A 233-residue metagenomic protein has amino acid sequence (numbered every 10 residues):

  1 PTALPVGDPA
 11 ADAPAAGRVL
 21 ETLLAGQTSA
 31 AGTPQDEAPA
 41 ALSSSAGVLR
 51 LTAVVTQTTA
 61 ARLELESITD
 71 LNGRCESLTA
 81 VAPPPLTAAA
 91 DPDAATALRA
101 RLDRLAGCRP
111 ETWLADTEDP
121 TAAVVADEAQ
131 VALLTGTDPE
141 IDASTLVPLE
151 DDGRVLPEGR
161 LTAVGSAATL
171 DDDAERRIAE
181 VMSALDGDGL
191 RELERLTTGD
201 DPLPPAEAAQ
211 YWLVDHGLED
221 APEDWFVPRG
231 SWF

Functional and structural regions predicted by a protein language model:
P1, I68-L114, D215: Ligand-binding cleft/hinge of the Venus flytrap
P1-A13, L65, P83, G189-F233: N-terminal hydrophobic or amphipathic helices and topogenic motifs
P1-V19, G107-A123: Short helix-initiation/N-cap motifs at beta->coil->alpha
A13-L24, G32-A38, A122-E150, V155: A ligand-binding cleft/hinge motif common to bilobed small-molecule-binding domains
P39-T52, P139-M182: Periplasmic-binding protein-like
A40-T87, S183-G187: A conserved helix-loop-strand patch within extracytoplasmic ligand-binding domains of the periplasmic binding
P120-T121, V131-L134, L156-P157, L161-A163 (+2 more regions): Hydrophobic multi-pass inner-membrane translocation pores used for secretion and envelope-lipid/glycan export
V155, A167-Q210: Structured C-terminal subdomain patch of bacterial secreted/periplasmic proteins
